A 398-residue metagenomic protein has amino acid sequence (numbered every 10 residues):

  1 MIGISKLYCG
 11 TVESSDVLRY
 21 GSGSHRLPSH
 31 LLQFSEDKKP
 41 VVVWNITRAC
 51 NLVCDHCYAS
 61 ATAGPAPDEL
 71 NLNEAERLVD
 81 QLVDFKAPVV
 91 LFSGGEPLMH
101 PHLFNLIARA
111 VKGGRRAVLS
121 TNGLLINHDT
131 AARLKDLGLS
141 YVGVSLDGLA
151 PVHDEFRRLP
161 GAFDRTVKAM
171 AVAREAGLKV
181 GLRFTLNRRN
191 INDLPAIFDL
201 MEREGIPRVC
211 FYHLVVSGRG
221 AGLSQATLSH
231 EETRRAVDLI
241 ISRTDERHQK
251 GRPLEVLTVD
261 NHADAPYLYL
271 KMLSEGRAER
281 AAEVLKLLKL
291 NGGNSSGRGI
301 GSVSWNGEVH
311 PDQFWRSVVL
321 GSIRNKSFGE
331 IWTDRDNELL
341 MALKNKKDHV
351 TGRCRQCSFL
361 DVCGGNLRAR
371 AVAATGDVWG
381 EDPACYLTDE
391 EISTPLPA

Functional and structural regions predicted by a protein language model:
M1-A63, D80-V83, F328: N-terminal pre-core extensions flanking Radical SAM catalytic domains
L72-S93, M99-T233: Radical SAM/AdoMet-radical enzyme domain recognition
E231-E283, E308-G364: C-terminal accessory region of radical SAM enzymes
A282-G292: Short, basic/aromatic recognition patches
N294-R298: Short, small/polar residue-rich loop motifs at catalytic or cofactor-binding pockets
V303-S304: Short, acidic, Ser/Thr-enriched surface-loop or helix-capping motifs
D348-L396: Cysteine-cluster motifs in flexible loop/terminal segments that predominantly coordinate metals
